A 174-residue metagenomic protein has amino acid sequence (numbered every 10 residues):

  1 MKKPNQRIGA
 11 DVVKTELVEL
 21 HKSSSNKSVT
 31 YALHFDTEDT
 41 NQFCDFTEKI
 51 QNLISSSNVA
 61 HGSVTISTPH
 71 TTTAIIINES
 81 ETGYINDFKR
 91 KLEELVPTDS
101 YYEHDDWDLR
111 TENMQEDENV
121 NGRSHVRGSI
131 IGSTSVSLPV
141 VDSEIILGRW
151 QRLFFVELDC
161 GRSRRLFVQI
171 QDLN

Functional and structural regions predicted by a protein language model:
K2-N174: Active-site histidine-anchored catalytic micro-motif
